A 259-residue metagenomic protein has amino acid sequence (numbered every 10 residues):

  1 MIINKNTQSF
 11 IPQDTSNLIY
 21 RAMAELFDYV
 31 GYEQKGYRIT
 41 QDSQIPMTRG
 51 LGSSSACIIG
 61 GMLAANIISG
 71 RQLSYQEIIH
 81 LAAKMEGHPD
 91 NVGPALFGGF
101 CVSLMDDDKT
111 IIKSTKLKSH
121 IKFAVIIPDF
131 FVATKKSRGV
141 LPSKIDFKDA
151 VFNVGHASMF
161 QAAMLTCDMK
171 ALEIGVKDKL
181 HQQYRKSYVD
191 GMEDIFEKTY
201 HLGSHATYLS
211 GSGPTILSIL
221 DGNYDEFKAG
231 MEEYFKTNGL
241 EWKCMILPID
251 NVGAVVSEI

Functional and structural regions predicted by a protein language model:
M1-R49, L63, I67, R71 (+3 more regions): ATP-binding N-lobe of GHMP and related small-molecule kinases
F10-L18, F147-F152, Y184-R185: Active-site pocket-shaping loop/turn-to-helix segments
D28-Y37, A65-L81, D108-I111, Y224-E233: Phosphate-handling active-site elements
R49-Y75, L96-G98: DPxDG-like acidic metal-binding loop motif
L73-H120, T207-L209, G213: Alpha/beta catalytic cores of group-transfer enzymes, especially the acyltransferase/condensing modules of polyketide
C101-K113, F131-A163, L172: Anionic-ligand binding region
M164-I259: Glycine-rich, charge-dense phosphate/pyrophosphate-binding loop(s) and the adjacent flexible "lid"/catalytic subdomain
